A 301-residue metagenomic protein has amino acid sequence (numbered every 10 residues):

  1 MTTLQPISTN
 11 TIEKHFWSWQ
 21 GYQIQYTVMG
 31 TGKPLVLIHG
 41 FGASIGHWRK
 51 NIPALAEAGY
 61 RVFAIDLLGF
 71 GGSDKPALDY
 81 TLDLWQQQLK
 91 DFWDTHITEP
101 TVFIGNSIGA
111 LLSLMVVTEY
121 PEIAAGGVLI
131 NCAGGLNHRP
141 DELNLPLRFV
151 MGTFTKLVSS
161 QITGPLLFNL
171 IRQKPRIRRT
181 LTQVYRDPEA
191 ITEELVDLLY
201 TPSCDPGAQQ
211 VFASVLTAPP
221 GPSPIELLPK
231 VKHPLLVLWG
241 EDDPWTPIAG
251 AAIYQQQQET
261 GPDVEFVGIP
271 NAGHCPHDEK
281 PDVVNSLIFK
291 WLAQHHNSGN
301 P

Functional and structural regions predicted by a protein language model:
M1-L35, E57-Y60, Q87, D91-E99 (+3 more regions): Alpha/beta-hydrolase fold catalytic core
Y22-G72: Conserved HGGG/HGGXW glycine-rich cap/lid loop of the alpha/beta-hydrolase fold
I24, I162-K230: Conserved alpha/beta-hydrolase catalytic His-Asp/Glu region
D66, V102, A125-V128: Residue in the alpha/beta-hydrolase core beta-strand immediately N-terminal to the catalytic nucleophile
T98-S107: Alpha/beta-hydrolase fold nucleophile elbow
T118, A125-Q161: Flexible "cap/lid" loop of the alpha/beta hydrolase fold
K230-A272: Conserved loop-alpha-helix segment in the C-terminal half of the alpha/beta-hydrolase fold that carries the catalytic
A272-N285: Catalytic histidine-centered segment of alpha/beta-hydrolase-like enzymes
